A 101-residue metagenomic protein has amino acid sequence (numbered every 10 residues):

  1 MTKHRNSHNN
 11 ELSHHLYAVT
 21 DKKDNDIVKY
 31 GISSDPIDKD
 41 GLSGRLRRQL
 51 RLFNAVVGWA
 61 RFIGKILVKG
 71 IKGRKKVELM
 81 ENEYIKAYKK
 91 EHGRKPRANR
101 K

Functional and structural regions predicted by a protein language model:
M1-M80, R100-K101: GIY-YIG nuclease catalytic motif and its immediate N-terminal context
E83-K95: Short arginine-rich
